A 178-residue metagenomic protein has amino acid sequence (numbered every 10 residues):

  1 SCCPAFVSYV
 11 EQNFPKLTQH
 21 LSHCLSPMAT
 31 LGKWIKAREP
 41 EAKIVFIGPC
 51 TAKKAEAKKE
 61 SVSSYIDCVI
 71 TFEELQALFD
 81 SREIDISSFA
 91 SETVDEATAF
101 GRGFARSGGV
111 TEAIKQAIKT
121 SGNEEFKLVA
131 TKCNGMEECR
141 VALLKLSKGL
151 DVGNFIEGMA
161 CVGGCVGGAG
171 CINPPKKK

Functional and structural regions predicted by a protein language model:
S1-K178: Iron-sulfur-associated redox domains of electron-transfer enzymes in respiratory and anaerobic energy metabolism
